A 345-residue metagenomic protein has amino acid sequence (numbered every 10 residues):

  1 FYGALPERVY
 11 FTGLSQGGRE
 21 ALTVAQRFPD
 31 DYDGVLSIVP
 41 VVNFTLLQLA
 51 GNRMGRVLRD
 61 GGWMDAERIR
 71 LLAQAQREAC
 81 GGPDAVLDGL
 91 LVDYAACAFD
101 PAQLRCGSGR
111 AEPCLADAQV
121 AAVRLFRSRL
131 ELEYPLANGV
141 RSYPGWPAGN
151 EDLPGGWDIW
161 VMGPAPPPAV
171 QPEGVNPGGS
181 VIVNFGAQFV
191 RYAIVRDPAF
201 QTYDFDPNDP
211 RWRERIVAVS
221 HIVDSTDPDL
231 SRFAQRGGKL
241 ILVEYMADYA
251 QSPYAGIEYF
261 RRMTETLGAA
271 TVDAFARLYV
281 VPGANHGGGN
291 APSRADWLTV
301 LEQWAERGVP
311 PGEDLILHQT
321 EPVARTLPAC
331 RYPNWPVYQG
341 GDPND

Functional and structural regions predicted by a protein language model:
F1-D345: C-terminal His-loop and adjacent cap/lid subdomain of alpha/beta-hydrolase
